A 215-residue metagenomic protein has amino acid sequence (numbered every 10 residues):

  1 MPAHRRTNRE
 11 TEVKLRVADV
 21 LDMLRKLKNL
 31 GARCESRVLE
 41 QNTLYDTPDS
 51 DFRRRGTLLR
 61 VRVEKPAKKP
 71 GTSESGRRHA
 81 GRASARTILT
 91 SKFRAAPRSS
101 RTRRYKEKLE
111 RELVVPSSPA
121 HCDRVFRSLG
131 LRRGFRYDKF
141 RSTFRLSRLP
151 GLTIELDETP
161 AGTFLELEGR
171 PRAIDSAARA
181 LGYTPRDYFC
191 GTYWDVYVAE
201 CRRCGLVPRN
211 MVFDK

Functional and structural regions predicted by a protein language model:
P2-G151, D187-K215: N-terminal strand-loop-strand beta-hairpin
E10, G162-F164: Extracellular structured ligand-interaction cores
D19, R170-A173: A generic "binding-loop/recognition-motif" signal
P97, A173-I174: Short, surface-exposed beta-strand-loop junctions and turns on beta-sheet-rich folds
I154-A161: A contiguous pocket-lining binding segment that forms or flanks enzyme active sites
I174-L181, R186-D187: Internal alpha/beta scaffold segment
